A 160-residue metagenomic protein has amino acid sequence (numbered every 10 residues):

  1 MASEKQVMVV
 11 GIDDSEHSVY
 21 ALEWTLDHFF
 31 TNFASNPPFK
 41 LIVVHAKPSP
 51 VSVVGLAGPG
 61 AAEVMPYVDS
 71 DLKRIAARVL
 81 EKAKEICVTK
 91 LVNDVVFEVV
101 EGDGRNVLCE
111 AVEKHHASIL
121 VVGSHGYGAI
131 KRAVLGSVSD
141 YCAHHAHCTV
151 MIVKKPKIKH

Functional and structural regions predicted by a protein language model:
M1-S3, D27, K82-L120, K157-H160: Structural beta-alpha unit
A2-M65, K73, I86-V95: Small/aliphatic-rich secondary-structure junction motif
I12-D13, V99, V121-S124: Conserved residues at beta->alpha junctions
S49, G102, H125-G128: Short glycine-rich anion-binding loops that position phosphate/pyrophosphate groups of nucleotides and phosphorylated
D69, K73-K84: Short, surface-exposed alpha-helical segments at coil->helix boundaries
E110-H160: Gly/Ser-rich helix-loop-strand patches that form or flank binding pockets for ribonucleotide-derived cofactors
